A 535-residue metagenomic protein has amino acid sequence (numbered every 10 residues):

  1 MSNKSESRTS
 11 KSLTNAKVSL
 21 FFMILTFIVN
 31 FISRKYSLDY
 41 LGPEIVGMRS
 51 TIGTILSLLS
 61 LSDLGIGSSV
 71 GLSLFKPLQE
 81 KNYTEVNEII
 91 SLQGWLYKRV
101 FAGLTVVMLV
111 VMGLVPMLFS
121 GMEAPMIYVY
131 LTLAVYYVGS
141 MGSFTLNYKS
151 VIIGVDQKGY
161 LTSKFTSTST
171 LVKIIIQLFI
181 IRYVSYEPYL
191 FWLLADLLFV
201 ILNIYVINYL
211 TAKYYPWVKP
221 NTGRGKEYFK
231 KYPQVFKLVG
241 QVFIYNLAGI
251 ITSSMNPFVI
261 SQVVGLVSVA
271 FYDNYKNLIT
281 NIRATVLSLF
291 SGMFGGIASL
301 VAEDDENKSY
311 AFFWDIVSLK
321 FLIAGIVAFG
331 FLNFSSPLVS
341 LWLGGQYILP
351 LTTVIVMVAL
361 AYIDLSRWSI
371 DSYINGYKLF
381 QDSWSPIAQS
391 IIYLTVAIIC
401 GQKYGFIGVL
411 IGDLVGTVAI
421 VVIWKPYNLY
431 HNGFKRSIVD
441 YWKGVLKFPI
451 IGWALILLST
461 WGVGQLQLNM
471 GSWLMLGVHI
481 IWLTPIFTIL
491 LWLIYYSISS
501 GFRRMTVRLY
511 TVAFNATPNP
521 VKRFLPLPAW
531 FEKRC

Functional and structural regions predicted by a protein language model:
M1-S12, P188-L193, I207-S253, G296-A311 (+1 more regions): Interhelical loop/hinge segments that connect adjacent transmembrane helices in multipass membrane
S2-K4, R436, T460-C535: Membrane-proximal transmembrane or re-entrant/amphipathic helices at the cytosolic face
R8-K76, T105-M112, G139, K173-I174 (+1 more regions): Signature of the first transmembrane helix
L13, V138-T168, F179, L190 (+3 more regions): Membrane-interface junctions at transmembrane-helix termini in multi-pass inner-membrane proteins
T14-R34, S169, K173, A195-Y215 (+5 more regions): Transmembrane helical elements of multi-pass membrane transporters/channels
F22, A134, S163-Y215, Q234 (+5 more regions): Hydrophobic alpha-helical transmembrane segments
S37-L61, I89, P188-L194, K230-L238 (+4 more regions): Interfacial/gating helices of multi-pass transporter permease domains
L64-E80, V155, Y215-P220, Y275 (+2 more regions): Helix-loop junctions and terminal segments of transmembrane helices in multi-pass membrane transport/translocation
